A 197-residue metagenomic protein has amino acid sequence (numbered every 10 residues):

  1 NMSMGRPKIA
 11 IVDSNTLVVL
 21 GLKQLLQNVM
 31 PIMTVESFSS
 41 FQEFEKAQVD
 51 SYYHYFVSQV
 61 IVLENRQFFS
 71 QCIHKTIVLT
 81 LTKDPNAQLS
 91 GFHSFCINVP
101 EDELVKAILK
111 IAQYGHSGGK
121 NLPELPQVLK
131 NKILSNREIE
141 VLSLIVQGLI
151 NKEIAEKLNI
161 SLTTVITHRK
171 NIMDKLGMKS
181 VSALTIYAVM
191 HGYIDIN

Functional and structural regions predicted by a protein language model:
N1-L122: N-terminal regulatory/sensing modules of transcriptional regulators
V12, I97, S135, L144 (+1 more regions): Active-site-adjacent beta-strand anchor residues
Q24, K106, S143, E156 (+3 more regions): DNA-binding alpha-helical recognition surfaces that contact promoter or target DNA
S117-L144: Regulatory hinge/linker segments at domain boundaries that couple sensory/effector modules to output domains
I145-L149: Short helix-to-turn junction characteristic of helix-turn-helix DNA-binding domains, especially the helix
I150-A183: Recognition helix of helix-turn-helix DNA-binding domains
K179-Y193: Short, basic, alpha-helical segments at the C-terminal edge of helix-turn-helix-like DNA-binding modules
